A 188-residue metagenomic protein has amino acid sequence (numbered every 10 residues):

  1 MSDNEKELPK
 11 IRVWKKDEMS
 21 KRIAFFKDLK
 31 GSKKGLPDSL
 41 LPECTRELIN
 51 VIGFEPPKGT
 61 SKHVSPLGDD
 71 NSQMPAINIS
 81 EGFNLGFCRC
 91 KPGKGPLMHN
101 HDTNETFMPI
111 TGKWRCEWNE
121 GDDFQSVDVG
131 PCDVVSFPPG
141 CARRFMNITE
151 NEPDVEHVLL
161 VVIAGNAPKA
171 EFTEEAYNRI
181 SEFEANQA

Functional and structural regions predicted by a protein language model:
M1-E81, A188: A short, N-terminal "cap"/entry segment at the start of jelly-roll beta-barrel domains of the cupin/DSBH fold
S2-E18, A142-A188: Double-stranded beta-helix
P66-Q73, N84-H101, P139: Conserved short histidine dyad/triad with adjacent acidic residue
M74-N78, P96-H101, W118, S126-D128 (+1 more regions): Short histidine-centered beta-strand/loop micro-motifs that create catalytic or ligand/metal-coordination sites
L85, G95, N104, F124 (+1 more regions): A structural connector/turn signal
P92, T103-R115, E120: Glycine- and acidic-residue-biased ligand/ion/polar-headgroup-sensing regions
K94-L97, R115, D133-V135, P139-F145: Histidine-centered metal-chelating micro-motifs
M108, E120-P139: Short acidic-glycine-tyrosine-enriched beta hairpin
